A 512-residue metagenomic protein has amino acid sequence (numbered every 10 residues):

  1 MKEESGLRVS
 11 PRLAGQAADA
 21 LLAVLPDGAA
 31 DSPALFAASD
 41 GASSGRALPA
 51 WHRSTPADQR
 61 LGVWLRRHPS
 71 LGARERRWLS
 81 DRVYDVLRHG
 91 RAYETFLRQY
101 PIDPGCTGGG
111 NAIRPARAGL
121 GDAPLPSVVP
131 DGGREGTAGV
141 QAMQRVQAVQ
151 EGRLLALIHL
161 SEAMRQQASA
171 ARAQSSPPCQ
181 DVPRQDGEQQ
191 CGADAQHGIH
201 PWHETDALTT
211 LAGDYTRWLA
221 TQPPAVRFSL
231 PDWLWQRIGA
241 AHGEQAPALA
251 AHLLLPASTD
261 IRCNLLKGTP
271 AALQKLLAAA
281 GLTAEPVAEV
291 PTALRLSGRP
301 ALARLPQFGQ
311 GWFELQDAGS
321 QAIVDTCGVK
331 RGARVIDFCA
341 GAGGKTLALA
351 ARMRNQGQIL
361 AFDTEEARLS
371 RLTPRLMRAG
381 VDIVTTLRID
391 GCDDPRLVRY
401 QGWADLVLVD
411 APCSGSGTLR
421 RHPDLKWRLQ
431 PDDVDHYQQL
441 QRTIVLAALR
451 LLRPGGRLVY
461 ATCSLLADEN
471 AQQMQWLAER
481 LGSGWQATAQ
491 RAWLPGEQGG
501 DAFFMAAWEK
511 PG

Functional and structural regions predicted by a protein language model:
M1-G512: S-adenosylmethionine
